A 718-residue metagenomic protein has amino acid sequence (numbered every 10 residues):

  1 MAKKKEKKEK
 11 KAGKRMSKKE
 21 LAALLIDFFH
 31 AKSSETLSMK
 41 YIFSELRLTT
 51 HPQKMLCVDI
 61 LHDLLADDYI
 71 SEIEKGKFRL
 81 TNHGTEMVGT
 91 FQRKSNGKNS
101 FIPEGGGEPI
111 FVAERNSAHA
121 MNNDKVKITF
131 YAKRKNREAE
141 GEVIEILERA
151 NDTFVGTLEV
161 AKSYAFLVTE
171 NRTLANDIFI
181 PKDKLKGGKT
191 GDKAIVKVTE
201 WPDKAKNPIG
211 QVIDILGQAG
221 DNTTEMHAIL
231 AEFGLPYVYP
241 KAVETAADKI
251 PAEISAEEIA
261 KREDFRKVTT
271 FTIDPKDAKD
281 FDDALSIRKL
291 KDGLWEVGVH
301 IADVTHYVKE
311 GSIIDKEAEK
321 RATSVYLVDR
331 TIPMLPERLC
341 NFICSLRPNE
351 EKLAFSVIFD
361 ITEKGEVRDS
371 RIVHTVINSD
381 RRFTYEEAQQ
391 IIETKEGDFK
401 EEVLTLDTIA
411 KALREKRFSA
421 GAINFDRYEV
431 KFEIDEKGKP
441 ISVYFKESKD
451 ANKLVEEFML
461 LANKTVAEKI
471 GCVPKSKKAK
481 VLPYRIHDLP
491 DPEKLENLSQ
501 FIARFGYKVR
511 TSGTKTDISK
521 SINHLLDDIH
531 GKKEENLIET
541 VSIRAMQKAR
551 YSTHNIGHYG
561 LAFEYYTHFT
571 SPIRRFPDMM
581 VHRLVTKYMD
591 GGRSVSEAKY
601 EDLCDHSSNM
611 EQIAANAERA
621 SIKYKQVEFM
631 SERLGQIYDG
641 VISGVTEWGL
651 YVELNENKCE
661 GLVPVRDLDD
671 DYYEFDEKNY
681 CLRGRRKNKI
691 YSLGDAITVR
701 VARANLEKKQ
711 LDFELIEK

Functional and structural regions predicted by a protein language model:
A2-G298, T305-E350, F383, C681-L682 (+1 more regions): Charge-lined substrate channels and their catalytic hotspots, especially those that engage the 3′ end of RNA
S44, I195, W201-P202, A228 (+4 more regions): Electropositive polyanion-binding surfaces
E108-A113, L174-I180, K658-D676: A short macromolecule-binding patch
L158-K162, V645, Y691-L693: Short, low-complexity cationic-aromatic patches
L561-H568, K678-R686: Short beta-alpha connecting loops at secondary-structure transitions that line or flank enzyme active sites
